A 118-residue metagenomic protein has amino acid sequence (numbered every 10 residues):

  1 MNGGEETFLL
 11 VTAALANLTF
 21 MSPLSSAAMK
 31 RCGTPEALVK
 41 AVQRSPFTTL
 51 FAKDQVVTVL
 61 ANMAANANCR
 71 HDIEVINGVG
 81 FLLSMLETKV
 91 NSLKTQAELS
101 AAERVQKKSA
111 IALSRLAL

Functional and structural regions predicted by a protein language model:
N2-F20, A27-C32, S45-A65, H71-N77 (+2 more regions): Alpha-helical solenoid repeats of the armadillo/HEAT superfamily in eukaryotic scaffolding/adaptor proteins
P35: Phosphate/nucleotide-binding catalytic core
L38-V39, L83: HEAT/HEAT-like alpha-solenoid repeats
L86: Short, small-residue-rich loop/turn micro-motifs
